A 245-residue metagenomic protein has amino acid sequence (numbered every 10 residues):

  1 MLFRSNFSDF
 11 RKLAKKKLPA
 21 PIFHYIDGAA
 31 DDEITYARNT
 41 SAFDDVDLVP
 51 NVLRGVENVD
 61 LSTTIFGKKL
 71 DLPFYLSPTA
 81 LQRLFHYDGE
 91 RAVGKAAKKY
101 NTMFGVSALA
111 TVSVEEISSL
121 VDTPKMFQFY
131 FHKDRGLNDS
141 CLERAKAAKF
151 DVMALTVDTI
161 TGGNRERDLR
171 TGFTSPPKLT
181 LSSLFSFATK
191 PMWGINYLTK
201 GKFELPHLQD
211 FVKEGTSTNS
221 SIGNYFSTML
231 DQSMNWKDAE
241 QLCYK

Functional and structural regions predicted by a protein language model:
L2, P19, L76, A97 (+2 more regions): Terminal peptide-recognition signature
F3-G67, P176-M234: An N-cap/entry alpha-helix motif that binds or orients negatively charged groups
D31-I34, L84-G89: A structural motif shared across PLP-dependent enzymes of the aminotransferase-like
L72-F74, V93-T102: A short, Lys/Arg-enriched amphipathic alpha-helix followed by its capping loop at the start of a domain
F74-S77, T102-V106, K125-F129, M153: Hydrophobic faces of well-ordered beta-strands that scaffold small-molecule active sites in alpha/beta enzyme cores
A80-Q82, S107-S113: Short glycine-enriched loops at secondary-structure junctions
L81, G94-K95, E116, L120 (+1 more regions): Alpha/beta enzyme core
V114, V121-Y130: A structural-propensity feature for long, helix-poor, extended segments
